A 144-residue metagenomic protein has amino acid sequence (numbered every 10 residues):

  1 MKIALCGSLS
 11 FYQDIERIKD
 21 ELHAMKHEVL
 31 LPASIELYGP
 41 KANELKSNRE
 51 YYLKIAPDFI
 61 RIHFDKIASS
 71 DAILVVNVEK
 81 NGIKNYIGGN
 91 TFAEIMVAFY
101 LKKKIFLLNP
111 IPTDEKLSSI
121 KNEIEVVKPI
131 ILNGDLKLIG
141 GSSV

Functional and structural regions predicted by a protein language model:
M1-V144: Conserved catalytic or regulatory cores that recognize and/or transform ribose-phosphate-containing ligands
